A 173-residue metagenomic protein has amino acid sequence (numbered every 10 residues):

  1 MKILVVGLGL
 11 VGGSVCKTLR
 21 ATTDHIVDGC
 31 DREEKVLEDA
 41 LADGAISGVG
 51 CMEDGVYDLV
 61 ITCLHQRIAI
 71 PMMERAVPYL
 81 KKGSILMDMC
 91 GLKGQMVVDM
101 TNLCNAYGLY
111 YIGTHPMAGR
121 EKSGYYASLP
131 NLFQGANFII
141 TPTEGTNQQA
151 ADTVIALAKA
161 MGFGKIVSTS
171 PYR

Functional and structural regions predicted by a protein language model:
M1-V49: NAD(P)+-binding Rossmann beta1-loop-alpha1 motif at the extreme N-terminus of oxidoreductases
K2, I26, Y110, N137 (+1 more regions): Residues at the starts of beta-strands that form the adenosine-phosphate
G44-G48, L103-A106, S128-L132: Short, hinge-like loop/turn segments at secondary-structure boundaries
S47-C51, V167-S168: Short acidic-hydrophobic, aromatic-tinged amphipathic segments that line or gate anion-handling sites
M52-L80, S84-M87: Rossmann-like NAD(P)-binding element
R75-Y126: Rossmann-like NAD(P)(H) cofactor-binding subdomain of soluble oxidoreductases
L132-R173: Internal alpha-helical scaffold of NAD(P)-dependent oxidoreductase catalytic cores
